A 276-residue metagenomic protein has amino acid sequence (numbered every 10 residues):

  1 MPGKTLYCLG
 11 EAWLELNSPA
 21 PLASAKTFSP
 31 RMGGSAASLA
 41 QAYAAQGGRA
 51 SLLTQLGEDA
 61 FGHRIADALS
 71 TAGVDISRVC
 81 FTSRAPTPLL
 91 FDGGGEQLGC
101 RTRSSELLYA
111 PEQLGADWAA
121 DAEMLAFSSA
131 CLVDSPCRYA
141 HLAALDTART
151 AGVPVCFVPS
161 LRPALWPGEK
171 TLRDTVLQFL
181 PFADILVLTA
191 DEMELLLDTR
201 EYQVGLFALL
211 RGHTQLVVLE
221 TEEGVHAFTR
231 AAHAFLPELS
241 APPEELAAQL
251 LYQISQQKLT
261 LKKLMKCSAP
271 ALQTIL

Functional and structural regions predicted by a protein language model:
M1-V74, A271-L276: Glycine-rich phosphate/adenosyl-contacting loop at the front of the ribokinase-like
A12, A130, P159: Active-site metal-binding loops of divalent metal-dependent hydrolases
R49-S129: Conserved N-terminal subdomain of the carbohydrate kinase-like
A140-G152, D174-F182: Catalytic-core regions built around general acid/base machinery
T147-P154, R211-L216: A short helix->loop->beta-strand "cap" motif at the edges of active sites that frequently abuts
P159-L165: A short, histidine- and acid-enriched strand-loop-helix "catalytic/donor-clamping" loop that lines the nucleotide-sugar
L165-F235: Conserved phosphate/ATP/ADP-binding segment of small-molecule kinases
H233-L276: Conserved post-catalytic alpha-helical subdomain immediately downstream of the catalytic base and nucleotide-binding
